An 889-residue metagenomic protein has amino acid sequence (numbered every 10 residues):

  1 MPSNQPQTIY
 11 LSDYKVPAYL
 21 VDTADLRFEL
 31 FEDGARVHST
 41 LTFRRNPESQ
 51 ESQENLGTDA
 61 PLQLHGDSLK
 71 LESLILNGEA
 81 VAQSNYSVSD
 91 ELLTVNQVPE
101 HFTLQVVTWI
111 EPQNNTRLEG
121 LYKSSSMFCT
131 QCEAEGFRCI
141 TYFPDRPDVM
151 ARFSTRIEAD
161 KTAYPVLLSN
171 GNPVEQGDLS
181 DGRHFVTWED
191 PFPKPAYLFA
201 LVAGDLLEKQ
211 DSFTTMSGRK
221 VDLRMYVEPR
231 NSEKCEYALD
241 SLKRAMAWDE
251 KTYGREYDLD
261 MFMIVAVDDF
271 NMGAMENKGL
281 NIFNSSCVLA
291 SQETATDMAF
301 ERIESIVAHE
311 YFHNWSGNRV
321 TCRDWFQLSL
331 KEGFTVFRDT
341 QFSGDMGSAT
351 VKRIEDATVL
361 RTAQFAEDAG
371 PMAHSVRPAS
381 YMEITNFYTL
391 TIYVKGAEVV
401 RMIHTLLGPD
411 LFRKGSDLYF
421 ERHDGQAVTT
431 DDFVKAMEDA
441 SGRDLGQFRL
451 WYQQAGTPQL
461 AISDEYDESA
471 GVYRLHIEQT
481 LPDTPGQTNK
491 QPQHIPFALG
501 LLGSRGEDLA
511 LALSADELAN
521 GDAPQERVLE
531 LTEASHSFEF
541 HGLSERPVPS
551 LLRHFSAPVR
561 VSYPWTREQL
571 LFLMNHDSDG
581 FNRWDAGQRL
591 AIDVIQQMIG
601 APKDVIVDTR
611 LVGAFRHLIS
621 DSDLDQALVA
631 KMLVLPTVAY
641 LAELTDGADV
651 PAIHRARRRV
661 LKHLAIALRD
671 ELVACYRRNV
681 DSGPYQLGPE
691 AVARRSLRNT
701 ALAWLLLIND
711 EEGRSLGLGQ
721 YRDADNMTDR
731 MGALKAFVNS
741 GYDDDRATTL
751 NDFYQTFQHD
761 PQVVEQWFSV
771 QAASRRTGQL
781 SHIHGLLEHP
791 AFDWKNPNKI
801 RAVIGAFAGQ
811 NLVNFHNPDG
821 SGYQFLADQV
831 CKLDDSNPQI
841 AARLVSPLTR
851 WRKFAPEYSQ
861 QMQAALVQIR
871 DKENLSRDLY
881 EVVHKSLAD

Functional and structural regions predicted by a protein language model:
M1-R36, E48-L56, Y122-Q131, R138 (+3 more regions): N-terminal, polar/Ser/Thr-rich
T42-L69, Y142-D145, A151-D160, D431 (+1 more regions): Surface-exposed beta-strand/loop patches in extracellular or lumenal glycoproteins
N46-L62, G66-S124, D145, S180-G182 (+1 more regions): A surface-exposed beta-strand-loop module
K70-N77, D444-Q447, T457-L551, L661 (+1 more regions): Beta-strand-rich binding/interaction modules
V107-Q210, G580-R583: Extended, low-hydrophobicity, Ser/Thr/Pro/Gly-biased non-transmembrane segments
W109-R117, P482-T484, F555-V561: Short acidic/polar inter-strand loop motif in beta-rich domains
E135, W188, S217-S469, R474-I477: Hydrophobic alpha-helical and helix-loop surface patches within well-folded domains that function as non-catalytic
R361-T362, H541-D889: Long, ordered, helix-rich scaffold segments
